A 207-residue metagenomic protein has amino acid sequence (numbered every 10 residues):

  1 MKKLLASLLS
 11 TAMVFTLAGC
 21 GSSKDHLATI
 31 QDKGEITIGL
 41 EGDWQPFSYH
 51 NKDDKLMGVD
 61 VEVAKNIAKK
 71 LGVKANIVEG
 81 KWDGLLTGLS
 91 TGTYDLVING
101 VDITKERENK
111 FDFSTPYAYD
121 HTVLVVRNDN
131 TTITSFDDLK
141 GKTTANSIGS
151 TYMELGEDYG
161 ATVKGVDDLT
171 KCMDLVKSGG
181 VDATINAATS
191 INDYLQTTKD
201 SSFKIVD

Functional and structural regions predicted by a protein language model:
T16-G19: C-terminal motif of bacterial Sec signal peptides marking the signal peptidase cleavage site
A28-G100: Extracytoplasmic small-molecule ligand-binding "clamshell" domains of the periplasmic binding protein/Venus flytrap
A28-T29, R127-T143: Flexible hinge/capping segments at coil-to-helix
G34-L40, F136-G149, M153: Short loop->beta-strand "edge-of-pocket" segments that line small-molecule binding or catalytic clefts across diverse
L40-E41, F113-S135: Hydrophobic/proline-rich hinge and linker segments of small-molecule sensing/allosteric domains, predominantly
I77-T87, T131, K164-S178: Short helix-initiation/N-cap motifs at beta->coil->alpha
V101-N109, L155-D158, D182-D207: A ligand-binding cleft/hinge motif common to bilobed small-molecule-binding domains
D112-A118, K164, S201-D207: Short beta-strand->loop
